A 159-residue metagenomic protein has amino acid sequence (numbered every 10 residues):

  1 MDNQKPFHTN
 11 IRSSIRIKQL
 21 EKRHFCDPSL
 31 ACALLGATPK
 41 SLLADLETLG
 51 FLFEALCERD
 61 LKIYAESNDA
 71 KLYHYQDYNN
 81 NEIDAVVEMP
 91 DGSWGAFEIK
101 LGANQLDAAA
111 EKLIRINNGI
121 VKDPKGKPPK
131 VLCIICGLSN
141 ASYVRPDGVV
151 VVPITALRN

Functional and structural regions predicted by a protein language model:
M1-S93: Accessory nucleic acid-recognition modules appended to NTPase machines
A33, L106-A108, A141-P146: Switch/connector loops and helix/strand junctions flanking conserved nucleotide-binding motifs in nucleotide-processing
N68, P124-P129: Short helix-terminating capping/connector loops at secondary-structure junctions
Q76, I134-C136: Short beta-strand/turn micro-motifs composed of small residues that flank or help shape donor/cofactor-binding pockets
S93-Q105: Active-site ExK catalytic segment of metal-dependent nucleases
A96, C133-I134: Structural beta-sheet core signal
G102-K122: Mg2+/Mn2+-dependent nuclease catalytic core
G137-N159: Domain-level recognition of nuclease-like catalytic cores that cleave nucleotide substrates
